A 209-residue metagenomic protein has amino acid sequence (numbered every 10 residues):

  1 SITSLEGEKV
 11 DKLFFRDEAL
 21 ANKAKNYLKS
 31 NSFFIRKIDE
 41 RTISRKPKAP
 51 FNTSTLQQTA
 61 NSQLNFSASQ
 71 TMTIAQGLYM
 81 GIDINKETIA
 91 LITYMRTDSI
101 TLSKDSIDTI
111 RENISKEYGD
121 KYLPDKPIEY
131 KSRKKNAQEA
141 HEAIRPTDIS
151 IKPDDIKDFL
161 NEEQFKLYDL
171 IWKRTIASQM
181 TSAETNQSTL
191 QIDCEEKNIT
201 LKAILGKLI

Functional and structural regions predicted by a protein language model:
S1-I209: Core catalytic DNA strand-manipulation module of type IA topoisomerases
